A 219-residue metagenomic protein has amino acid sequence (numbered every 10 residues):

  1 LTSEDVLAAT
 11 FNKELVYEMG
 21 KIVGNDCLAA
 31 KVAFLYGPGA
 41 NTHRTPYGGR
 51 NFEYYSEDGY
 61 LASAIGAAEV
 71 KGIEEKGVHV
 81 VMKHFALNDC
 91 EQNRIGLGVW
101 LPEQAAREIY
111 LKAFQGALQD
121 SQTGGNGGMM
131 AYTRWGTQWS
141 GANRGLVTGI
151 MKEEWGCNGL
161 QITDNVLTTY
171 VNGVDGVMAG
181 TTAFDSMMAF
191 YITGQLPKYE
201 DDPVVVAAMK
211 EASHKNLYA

Functional and structural regions predicted by a protein language model:
L1-A219: Glycoside hydrolase catalytic-domain context in secreted enzymes
